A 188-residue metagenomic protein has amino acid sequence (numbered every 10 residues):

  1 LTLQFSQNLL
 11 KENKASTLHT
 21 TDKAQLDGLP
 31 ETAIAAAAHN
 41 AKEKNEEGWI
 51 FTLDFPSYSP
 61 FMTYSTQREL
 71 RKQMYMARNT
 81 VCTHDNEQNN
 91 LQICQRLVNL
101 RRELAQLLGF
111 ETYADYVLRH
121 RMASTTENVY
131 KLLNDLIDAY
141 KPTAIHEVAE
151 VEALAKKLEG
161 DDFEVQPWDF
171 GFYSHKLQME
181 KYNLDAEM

Functional and structural regions predicted by a protein language model:
T2-T52, Q95, L100, Q106-M188: Active-site-proximal, well-structured secondary-structure segments within enzyme catalytic domains
N8, F55, R78, H84 (+1 more regions): Substrate/cofactor-recognition hotspot
G48-F55, Q73-A77: Active-site scaffold of zinc-dependent metalloenzymes
P56-Y58, L104: Short, glycine-/Ser/Thr-/acidic-enriched flexible segments
P60-T63, A114-Y116: Short helix/loop capping segments that flank catalytic or ligand/cofactor-binding pockets
T63, T83-H84, N89-L97, L107: Recognition helices and adjacent regulatory flanks at domain boundaries
Y64-V81: Short, charge-rich amphipathic alpha-helices with coiled-coil/heptad character
L70, N86, E103, E111: Surface-exposed loop/turn segments and immediately adjacent short secondary-structure elements within folded domains
